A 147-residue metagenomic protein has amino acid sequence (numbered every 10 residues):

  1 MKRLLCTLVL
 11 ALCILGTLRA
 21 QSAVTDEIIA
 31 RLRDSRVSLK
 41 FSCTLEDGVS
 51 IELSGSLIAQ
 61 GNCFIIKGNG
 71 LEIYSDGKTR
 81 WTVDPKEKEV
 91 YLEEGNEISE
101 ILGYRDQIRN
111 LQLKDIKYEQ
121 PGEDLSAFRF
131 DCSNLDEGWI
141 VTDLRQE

Functional and structural regions predicted by a protein language model:
M1-L4, R19: Positively charged n-region of N-terminal signal peptides that target proteins for export
T7-G16: Bacterial N-terminal signal peptides
Q21, G95, R105-E147: Non-transmembrane domains of secretory- and envelope-associated proteins
Q21-E27: Cleaved targeting-peptide boundary
I29-G48: A short, Trp-centered hydrophobic/proline-enriched beta-strand micro-motif
R33, V49, Q60-C63, V90-Q107 (+2 more regions): Extracellular or lumenal secretory-pathway regions
K40-T44, I65-N69, E100, K114-K117: Short beta-strand segments that buttress and anchor functional surface loops
S54-L102: An acidic-aromatic
